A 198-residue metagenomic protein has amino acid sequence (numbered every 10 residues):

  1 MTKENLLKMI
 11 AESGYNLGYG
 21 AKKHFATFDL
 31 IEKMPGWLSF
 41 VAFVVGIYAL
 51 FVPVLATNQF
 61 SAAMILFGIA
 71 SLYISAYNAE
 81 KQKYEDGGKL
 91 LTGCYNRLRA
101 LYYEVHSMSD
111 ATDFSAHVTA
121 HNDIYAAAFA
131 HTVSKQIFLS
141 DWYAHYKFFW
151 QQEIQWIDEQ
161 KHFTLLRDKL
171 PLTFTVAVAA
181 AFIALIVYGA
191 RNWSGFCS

Functional and structural regions predicted by a protein language model:
M1-A42, I74, N78-L170: Conserved non-transmembrane functional hotspots
E32-E85, K161-S198: Alpha-helical transmembrane segments and their immediate juxtamembrane boundary regions in integral membrane proteins
